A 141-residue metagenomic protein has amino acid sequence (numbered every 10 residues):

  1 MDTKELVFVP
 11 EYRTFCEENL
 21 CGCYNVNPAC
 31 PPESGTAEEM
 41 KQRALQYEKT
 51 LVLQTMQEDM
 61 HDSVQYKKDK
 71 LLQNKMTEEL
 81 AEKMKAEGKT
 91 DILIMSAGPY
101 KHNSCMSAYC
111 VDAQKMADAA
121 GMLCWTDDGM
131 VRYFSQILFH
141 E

Functional and structural regions predicted by a protein language model:
M1-E141: Catalytic cores of enzyme domains
